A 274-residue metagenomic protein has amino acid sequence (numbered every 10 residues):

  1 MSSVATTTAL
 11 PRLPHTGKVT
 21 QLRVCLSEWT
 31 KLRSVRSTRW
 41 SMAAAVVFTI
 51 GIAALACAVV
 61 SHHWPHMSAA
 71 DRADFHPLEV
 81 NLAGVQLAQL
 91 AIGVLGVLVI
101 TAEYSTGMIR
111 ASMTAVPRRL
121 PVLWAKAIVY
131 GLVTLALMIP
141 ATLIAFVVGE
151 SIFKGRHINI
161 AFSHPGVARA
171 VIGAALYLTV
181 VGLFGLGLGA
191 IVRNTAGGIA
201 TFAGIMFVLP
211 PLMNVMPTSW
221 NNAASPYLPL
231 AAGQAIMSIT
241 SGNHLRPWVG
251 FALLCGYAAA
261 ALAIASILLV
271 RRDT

Functional and structural regions predicted by a protein language model:
S2-K18, T38, M42-V97, L123-I191 (+3 more regions): Secretory targeting signals
Q21-R33: A short amphipathic helical element positioned immediately N-terminal to and/or at the very start of a transmembrane
E28, V116-R118, L188, N194 (+1 more regions): Generic structural signal for small/hydrophobic residues in well-ordered secondary structure, especially within
R33-V35, I191-V192, R271: Helix-loop interface residues and adjacent transmembrane-helix termini in multi-pass membrane transporters, primarily
R39, L120, A196-G197: Residues that define the loop-to-transmembrane-helix transition and helix capping in multi-pass membrane transporters
G51, T195-L230: Transmembrane helix segments
G93-A115, R119-L120, A127: Transmembrane helix boundary and interhelical loop/hinge segments in multi-pass membrane proteins
I264-T274: Membrane-interface capping segments at transmembrane-helix boundaries
